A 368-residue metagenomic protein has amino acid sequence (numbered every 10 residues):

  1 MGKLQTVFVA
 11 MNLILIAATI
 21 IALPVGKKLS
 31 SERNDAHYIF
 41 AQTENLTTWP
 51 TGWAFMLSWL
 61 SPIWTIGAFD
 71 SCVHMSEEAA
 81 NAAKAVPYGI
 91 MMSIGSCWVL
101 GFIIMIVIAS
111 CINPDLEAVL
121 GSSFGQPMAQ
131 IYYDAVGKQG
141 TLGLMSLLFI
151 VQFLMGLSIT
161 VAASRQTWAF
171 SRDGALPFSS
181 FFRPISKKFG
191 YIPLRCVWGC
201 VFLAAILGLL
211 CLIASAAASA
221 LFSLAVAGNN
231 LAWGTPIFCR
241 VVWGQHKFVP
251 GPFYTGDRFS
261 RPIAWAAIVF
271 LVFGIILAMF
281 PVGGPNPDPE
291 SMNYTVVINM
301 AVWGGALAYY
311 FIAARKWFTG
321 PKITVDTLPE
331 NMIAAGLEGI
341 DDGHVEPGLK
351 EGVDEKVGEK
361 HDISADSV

Functional and structural regions predicted by a protein language model:
M1-A36, G67, I90-I94, F222-W233 (+3 more regions): Membrane-interface loop-to-helix entry segments
M1-Q5, V25-H37, P50-T51, A80 (+4 more regions): Membrane-lumen (extracellular) interface motif
A10-D134, T141: Helix-loop-helix junctions that connect adjacent transmembrane segments in multi-pass membrane transporters
L29-S30, I237-I263, P281-V368: Terminal cytosolic tails of multi-pass membrane transporters, especially the segment immediately following the final
V73-A82, M91-I94, Q130, L157-C196 (+3 more regions): Helix-loop-helix connectors at the membrane interface of multi-pass transporters/channels
G89, G95-L157, L176-A220: TM-loop-TM module centered on a large, flexible mid-protein loop between adjacent transmembrane helices in multi-pass
V197-A205, S260-A278, I298-W303: Hydrophobic membrane-spanning alpha-helices of multi-pass integral membrane proteins
